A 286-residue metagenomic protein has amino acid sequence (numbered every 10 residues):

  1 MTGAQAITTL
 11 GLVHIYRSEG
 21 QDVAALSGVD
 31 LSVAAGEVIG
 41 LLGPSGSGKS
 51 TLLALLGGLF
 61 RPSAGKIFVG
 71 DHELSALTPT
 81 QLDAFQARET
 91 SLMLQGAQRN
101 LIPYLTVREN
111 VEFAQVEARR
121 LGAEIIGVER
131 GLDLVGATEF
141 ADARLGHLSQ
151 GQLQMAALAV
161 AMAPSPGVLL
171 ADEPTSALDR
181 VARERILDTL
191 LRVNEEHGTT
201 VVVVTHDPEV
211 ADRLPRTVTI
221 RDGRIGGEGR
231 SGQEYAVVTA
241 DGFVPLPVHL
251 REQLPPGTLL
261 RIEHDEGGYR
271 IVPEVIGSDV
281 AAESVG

Functional and structural regions predicted by a protein language model:
R17-E19, L105, E109-I125, L134: ABC-type ATPase nucleotide-binding domains, specifically the catalytic core motifs of the NBD
G57: Helix-to-loop junction immediately C-terminal to a conserved catalytic motif
E73, A123-F140: Conserved ABC ATPase "signature" region
L74-T90: ABC ATPase NBD coupling module
R144-L148: Conserved ABC ATPase signature
A161-M162: ABC ATPase C-loop
S165: Conserved catalytic motifs of ABC-family nucleotide-binding domains
L169-D172: Catalytic Walker B motif of ABC-type/P-loop ATPase nucleotide-binding domains
